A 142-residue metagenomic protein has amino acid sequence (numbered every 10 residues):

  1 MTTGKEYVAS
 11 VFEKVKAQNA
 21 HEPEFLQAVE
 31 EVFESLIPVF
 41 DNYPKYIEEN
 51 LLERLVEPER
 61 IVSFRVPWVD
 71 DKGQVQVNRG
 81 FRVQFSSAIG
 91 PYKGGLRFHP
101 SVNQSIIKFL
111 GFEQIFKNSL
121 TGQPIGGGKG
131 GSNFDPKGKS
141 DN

Functional and structural regions predicted by a protein language model:
M1-N142: N-terminal ligand-binding/catalytic initiation module
